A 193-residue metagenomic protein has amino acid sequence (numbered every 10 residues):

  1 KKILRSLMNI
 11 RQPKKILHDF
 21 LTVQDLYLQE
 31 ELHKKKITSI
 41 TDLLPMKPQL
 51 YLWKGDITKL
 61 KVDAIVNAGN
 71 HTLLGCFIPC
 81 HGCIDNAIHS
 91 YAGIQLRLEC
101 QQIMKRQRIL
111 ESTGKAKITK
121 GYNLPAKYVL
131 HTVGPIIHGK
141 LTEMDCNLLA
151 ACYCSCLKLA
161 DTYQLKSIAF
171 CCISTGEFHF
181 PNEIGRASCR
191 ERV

Functional and structural regions predicted by a protein language model:
K1-R192: Macrodomain-like recognition of ADP-ribose-binding/processing modules
